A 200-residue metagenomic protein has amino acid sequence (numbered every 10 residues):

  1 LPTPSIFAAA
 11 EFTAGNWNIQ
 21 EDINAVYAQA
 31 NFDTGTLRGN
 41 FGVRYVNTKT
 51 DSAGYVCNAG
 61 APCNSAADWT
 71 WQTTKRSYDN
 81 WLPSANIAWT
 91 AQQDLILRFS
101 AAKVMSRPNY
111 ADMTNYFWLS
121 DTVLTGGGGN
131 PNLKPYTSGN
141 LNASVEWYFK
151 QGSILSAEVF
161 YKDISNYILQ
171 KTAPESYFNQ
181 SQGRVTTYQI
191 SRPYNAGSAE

Functional and structural regions predicted by a protein language model:
P2-A8, S181-R184: Active-site-adjacent bridging/hinge elements
A8-S165: Structural signature of Gram-negative outer-membrane beta-barrels, strongest in the C-terminal barrel of TonB-dependent
A14, N130, K134, I154-E200: Outer membrane beta-barrel strand-and-loop segments of large Gram-negative receptors, especially TonB-dependent
